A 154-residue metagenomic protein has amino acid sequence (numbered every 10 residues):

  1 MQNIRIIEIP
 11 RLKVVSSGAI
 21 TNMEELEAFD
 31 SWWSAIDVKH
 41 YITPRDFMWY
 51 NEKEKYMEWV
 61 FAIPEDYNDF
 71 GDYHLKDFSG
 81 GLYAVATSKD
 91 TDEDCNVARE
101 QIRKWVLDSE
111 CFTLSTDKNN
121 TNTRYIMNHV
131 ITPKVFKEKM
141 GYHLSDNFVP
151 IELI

Functional and structural regions predicted by a protein language model:
M1-I154: A solvent-exposed interaction/effector surface
